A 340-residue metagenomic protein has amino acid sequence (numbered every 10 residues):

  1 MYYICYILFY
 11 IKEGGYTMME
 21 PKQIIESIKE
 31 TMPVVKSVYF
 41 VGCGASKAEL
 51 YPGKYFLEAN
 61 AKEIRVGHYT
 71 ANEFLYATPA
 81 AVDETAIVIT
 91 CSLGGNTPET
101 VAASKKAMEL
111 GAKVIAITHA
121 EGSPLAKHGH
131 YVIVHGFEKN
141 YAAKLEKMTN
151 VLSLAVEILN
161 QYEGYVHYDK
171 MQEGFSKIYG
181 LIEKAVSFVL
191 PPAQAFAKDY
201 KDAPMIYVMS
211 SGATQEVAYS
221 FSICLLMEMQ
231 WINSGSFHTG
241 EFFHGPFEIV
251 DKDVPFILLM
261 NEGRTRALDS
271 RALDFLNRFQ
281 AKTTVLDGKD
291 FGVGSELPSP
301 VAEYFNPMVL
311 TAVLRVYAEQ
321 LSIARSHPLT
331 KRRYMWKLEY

Functional and structural regions predicted by a protein language model:
M1-M18: Short, Lys/Arg-enriched N-terminal segments with co-localized hydrophobic residues within the first ~10-30 amino acids
G15-E20, R65-H68, C91-G94, G111 (+2 more regions): Short, flexible loop segments at the rims of nucleotide/cofactor-binding pockets, characterized by
M19-S37, K139, V156-F237, T330-Y340: Active-site phosphate/pyrophosphate-binding segments
S27, E73-T78, P192-A195, E241-P246: Short acidic active-site motifs
P33-Y168, G174, L259-G288: Glycine-rich phosphate-binding loops that contact phosphosugars or nucleotide phosphates
E121-I133, P246-I249, G292-P300: Glycine-rich, charge-decorated loop segments at or immediately adjacent to ligand/cofactor-binding or catalytic sites
Y131-Q172, G294-P300, Y304-Y340: Non-catalytic alpha/beta scaffold blocks inside enzyme catalytic domains
V217-V285: Internal helical hairpin/lid segments
